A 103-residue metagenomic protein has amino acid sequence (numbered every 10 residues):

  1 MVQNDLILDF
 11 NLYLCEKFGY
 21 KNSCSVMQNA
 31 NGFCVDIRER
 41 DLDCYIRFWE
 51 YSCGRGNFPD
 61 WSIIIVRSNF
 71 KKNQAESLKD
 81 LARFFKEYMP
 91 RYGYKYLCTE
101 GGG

Functional and structural regions predicted by a protein language model:
M1-N73, R83-G103: Non-catalytic substrate-recognition and accessory regions of acyl/acetyltransferase enzymes
